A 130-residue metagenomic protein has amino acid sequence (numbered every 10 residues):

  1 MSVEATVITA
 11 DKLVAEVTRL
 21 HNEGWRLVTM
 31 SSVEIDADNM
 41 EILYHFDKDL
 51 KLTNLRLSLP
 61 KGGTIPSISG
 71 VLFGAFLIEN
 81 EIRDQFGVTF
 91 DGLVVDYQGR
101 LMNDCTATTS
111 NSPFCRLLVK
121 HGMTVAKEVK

Functional and structural regions predicted by a protein language model:
M1-K130: Terminal low-complexity/charged segments
